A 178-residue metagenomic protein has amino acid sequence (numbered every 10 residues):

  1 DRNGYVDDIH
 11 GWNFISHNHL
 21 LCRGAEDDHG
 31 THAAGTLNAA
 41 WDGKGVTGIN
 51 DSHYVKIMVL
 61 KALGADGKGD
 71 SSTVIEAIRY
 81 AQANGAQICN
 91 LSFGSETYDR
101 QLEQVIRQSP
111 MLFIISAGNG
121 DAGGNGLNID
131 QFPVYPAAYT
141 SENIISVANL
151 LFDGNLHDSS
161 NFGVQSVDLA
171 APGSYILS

Functional and structural regions predicted by a protein language model:
D1-W12, S16-S72, N84-Q87, E96-Y98 (+4 more regions): Subtilisin-like serine protease catalytic core
A33, Q82-S178: Catalytic-core segments of hydrolase enzymes
T73-A77: Short, acidic/polar
